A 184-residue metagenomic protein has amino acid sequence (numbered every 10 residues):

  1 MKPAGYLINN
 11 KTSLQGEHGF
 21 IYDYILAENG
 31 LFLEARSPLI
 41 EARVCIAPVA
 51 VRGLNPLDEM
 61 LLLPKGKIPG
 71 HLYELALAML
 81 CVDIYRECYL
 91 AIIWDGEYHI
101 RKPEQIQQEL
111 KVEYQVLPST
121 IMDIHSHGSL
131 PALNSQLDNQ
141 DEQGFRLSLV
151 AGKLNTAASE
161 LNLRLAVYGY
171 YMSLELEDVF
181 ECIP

Functional and structural regions predicted by a protein language model:
M1-M122, S129-P184: Conserved beta-strand-loop surface patch within small alpha/beta domains used for substrate/adaptor or ligand engagement
